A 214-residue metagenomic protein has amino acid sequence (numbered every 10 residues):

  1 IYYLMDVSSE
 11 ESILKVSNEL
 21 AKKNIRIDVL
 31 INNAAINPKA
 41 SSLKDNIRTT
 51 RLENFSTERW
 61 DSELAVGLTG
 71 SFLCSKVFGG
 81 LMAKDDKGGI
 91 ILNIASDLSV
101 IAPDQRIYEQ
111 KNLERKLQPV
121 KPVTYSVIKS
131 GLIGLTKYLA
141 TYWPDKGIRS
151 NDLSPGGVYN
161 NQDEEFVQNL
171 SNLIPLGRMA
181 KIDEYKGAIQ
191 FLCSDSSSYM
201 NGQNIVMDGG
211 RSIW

Functional and structural regions predicted by a protein language model:
L4-K15, T57, I182-E184: The beta1-alpha1 cofactor-binding region of Rossmann-like NAD(H)/NADP(H)-dependent oxidoreductases
K15-K22, S41, N46-A65: Active-site Tyr-X3-Lys motif and surrounding loop/helix of classical short-chain dehydrogenase/reductase
N33-R48, G210: Conserved NAD(P)H cofactor-binding loop of Rossmann-fold oxidoreductase domains
T49, L113, Q190, N201-W214: Short C-terminal tail/terminal secondary-structure segment of NAD(P)H-dependent dehydrogenase/reductase domains
T49-T57, A83, L92-D145: Catalytic loop of short-chain dehydrogenase/reductase
P144-R149, M200-G202: Short, small/polar-rich loop/turn modules that mediate ligand/substrate recognition or access, typified
I174-Y185, S196: A conserved structural motif in NAD(P)-dependent oxidoreductases
